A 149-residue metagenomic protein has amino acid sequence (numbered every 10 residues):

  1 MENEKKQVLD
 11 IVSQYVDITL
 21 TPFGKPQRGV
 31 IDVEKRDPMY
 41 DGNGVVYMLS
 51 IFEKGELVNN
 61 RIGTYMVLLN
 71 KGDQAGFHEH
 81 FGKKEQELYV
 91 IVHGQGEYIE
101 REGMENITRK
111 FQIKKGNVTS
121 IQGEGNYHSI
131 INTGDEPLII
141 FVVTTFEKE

Functional and structural regions predicted by a protein language model:
M1-I62, F111: A short, N-terminal "cap"/entry segment at the start of jelly-roll beta-barrel domains of the cupin/DSBH fold
F52-E53, Y65-E85, G123-G125: Conserved short histidine dyad/triad with adjacent acidic residue
L57-N59, G103-I107, D135-P137: Short, solvent-exposed loop/turn segments that connect beta-strands within catalytic domains and beta-strand-rich
T64, L88, S120, D135-E149: A short hydrophobic beta-strand segment most commonly corresponding to one strand of the jelly-roll/cupin
M66-N70, F81-Y98, V143-F146: Short, conserved beta-strand element in jelly-roll/cupin
D73-G76, G94-E100, V118: Short beta-strand segments in beta-sandwich/barrel cores
E102-E124: Short acidic-glycine-tyrosine-enriched beta hairpin
I130-T133: Asparagine-centered strand-capping/turn motif at beta-strand->loop junctions
